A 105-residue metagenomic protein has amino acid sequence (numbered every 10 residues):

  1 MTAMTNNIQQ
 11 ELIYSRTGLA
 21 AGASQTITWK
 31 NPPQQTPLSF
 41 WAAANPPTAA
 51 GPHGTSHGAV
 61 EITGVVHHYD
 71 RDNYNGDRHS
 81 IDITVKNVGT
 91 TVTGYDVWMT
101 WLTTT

Functional and structural regions predicted by a protein language model:
T2-T93, L102: Extracellular attachment/recognition segments
